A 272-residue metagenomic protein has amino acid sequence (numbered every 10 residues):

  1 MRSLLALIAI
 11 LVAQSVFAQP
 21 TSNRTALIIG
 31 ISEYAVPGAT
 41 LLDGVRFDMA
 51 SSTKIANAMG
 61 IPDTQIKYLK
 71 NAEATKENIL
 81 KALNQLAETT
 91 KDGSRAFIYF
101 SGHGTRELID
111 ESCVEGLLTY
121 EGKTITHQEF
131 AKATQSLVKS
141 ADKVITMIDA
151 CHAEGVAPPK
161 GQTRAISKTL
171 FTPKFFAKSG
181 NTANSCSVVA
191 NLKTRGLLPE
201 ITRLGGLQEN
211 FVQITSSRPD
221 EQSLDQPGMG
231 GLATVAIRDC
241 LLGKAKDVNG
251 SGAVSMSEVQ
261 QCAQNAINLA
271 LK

Functional and structural regions predicted by a protein language model:
V16-P20: Boundary at the C-terminal end of the N-terminal hydrophobic targeting segment
S22-T40: Short glycine-rich His-centered loop
N23, L80-S101, T105-T163, E258-Q260: Caspase-like (clan CD) cysteine peptidase catalytic core
G30, T53, V144-L271: Active-site-proximal C-terminal subdomain of hydrolase catalytic domains
S32-V36, A72-K76, G102-E107, G122-T124 (+3 more regions): Solvent-exposed loop/turn segments at secondary-structure junctions within structured extracellular/periplasmic domains
A35-A50, L224-M229: Glycine- and acidic-residue-enriched helix-capping/strand-helix junction motifs
R46-M49, T53-S94, T126-K132: Functional beta-strand-loop-alpha-helix junction segments that form "active/interaction loops" within catalytic
